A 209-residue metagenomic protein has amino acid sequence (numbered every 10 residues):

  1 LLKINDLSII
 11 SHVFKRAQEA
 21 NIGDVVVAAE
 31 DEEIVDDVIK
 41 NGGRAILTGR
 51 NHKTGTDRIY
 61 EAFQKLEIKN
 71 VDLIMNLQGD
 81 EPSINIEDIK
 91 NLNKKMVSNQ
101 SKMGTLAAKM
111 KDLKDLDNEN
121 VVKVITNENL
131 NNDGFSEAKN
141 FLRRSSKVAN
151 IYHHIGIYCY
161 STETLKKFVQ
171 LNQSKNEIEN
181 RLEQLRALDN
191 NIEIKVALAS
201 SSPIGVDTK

Functional and structural regions predicted by a protein language model:
L1-A29: N-terminal glycine-rich phosphate-binding loop and ensuing alpha1 helix
I22, I68-V71, S98-K102, I192: Short, high-confidence coil segments that cap the C-terminus of an alpha-helix and link into the following beta-strand
V25-V27, I74, G104, I194: Hydrophobic/aromatic residues located in beta-strands of well-ordered beta-sheets within soluble catalytic
V26, E32-N91: Short phosphate-binding loop-to-helix
A29-E30, I84, Y160, D207: A conserved hydrophobic position in a structured secondary element of the catalytic/binding core that shapes
I84-S174: Conserved core of the sugar-phosphate nucleotidyltransferase
I151-K209: Conserved alpha/beta core of the MobA/IspD/sugar-nucleotide pyrophosphorylase nucleotidyltransferase superfamily
